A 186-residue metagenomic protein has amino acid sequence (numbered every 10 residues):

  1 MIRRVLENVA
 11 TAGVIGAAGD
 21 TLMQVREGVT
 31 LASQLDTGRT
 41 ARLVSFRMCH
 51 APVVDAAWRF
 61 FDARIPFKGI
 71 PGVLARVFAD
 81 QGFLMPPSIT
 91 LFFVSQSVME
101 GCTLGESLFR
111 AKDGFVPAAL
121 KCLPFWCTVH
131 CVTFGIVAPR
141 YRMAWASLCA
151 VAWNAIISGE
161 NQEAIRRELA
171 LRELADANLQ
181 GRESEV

Functional and structural regions predicted by a protein language model:
M1, R166-V186: Transit-peptide-like, low-complexity N-terminal presequences and other terminal intrinsically disordered regions
I2-V29, Q34-C102, A111-R166: Alpha-helical transmembrane segments of eukaryotic organelle membrane transporters and related multi-pass membrane
